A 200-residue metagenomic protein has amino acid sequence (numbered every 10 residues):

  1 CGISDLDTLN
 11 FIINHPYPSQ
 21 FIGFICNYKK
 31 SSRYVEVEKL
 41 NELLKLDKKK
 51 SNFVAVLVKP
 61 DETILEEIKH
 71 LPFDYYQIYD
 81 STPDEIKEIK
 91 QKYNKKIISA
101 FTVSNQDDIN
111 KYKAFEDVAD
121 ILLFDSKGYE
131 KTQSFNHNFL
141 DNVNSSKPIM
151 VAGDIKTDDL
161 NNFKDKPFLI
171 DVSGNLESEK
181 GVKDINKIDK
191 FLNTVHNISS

Functional and structural regions predicted by a protein language model:
C1-S200: Conserved N-terminal beta1-alpha1 strand-loop-helix module at the mouth
